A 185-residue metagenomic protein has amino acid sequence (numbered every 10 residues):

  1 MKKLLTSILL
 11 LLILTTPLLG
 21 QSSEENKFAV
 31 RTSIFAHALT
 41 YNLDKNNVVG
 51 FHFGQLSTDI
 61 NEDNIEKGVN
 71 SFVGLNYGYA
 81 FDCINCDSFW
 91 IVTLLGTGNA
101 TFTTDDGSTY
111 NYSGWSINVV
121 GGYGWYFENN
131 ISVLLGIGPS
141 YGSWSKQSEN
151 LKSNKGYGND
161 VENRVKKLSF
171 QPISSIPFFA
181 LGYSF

Functional and structural regions predicted by a protein language model:
M1-E25: Cleavable N-terminal export/targeting peptides
T6, Q21-S22, T32, S113-W115 (+2 more regions): Intrinsically disordered, low-complexity segments enriched in Ser/Pro/Gly/Ala and basic residues
E24-L43, D63-K67, Q171-I173: Solvent-exposed loop/turn segments connecting transmembrane beta-strands in outer-membrane beta-barrel proteins
T40-L135, Y141-S143, L181-Y183: Gram-negative (and chloroplast) outer-membrane scaffold detector with strong preference for beta-barrel transmembrane
G138-K152: Short, solvent-exposed beta-strand-terminating loops
E149-R164: Solvent-exposed loop segments that connect transmembrane elements
D160-S174: C-terminal beta-signal and terminal closure region of outer-membrane beta-barrel proteins
Q171-F185: Outer-membrane beta-barrel "beta-signal"
